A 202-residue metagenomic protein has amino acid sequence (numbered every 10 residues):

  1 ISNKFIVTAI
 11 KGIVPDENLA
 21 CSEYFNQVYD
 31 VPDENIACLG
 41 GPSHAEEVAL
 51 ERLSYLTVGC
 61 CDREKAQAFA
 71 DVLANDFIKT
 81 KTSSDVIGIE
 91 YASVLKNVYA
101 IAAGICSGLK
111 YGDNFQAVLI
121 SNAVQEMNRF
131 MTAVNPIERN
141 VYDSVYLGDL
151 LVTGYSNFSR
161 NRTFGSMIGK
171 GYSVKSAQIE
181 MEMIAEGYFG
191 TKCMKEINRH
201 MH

Functional and structural regions predicted by a protein language model:
I1-E51, F69: Rossmann-like NAD(P)(H) cofactor-binding subdomain of soluble oxidoreductases
K11-I13, G40-H44, D62, S84-I89 (+4 more regions): Glycine-rich beta-alpha junction loops
V14, N18, S22, D62 (+9 more regions): Generic structural signal for well-ordered, non-membrane alpha-helical segments in soluble metabolic enzymes
L19-C21, G40-V48, V72-F77, Y91-K96 (+3 more regions): Low-complexity, flexible helical/coil segments
V28-N35, L53-N140: Internal alpha-helical scaffold of NAD(P)-dependent oxidoreductase catalytic cores
K96, A103-S107, Y111, T132-H202: NAD(P)-dependent Rossmann-like dehydrogenase/reductase catalytic/cofactor-binding core
